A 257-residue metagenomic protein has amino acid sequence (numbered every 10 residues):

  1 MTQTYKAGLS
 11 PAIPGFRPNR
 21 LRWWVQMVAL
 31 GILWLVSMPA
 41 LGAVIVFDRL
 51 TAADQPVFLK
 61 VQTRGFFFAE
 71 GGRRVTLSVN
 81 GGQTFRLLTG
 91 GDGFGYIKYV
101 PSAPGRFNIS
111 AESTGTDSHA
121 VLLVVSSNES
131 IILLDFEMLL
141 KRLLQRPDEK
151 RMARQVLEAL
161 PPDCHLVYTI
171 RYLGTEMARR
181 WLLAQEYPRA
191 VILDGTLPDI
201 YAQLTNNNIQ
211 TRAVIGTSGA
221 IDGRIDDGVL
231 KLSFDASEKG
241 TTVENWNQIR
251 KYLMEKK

Functional and structural regions predicted by a protein language model:
M1-L21: N-terminal secretory signal peptides that target proteins for export/translocation
W23-L30: Sec-dependent signal peptide recognition, specifically the positively charged N-region followed immediately by
S37-M38: N-terminal signal peptide c-region/cleavage motif recognized by signal peptidases
L41-E129: Beta-strand-enriched, solvent-exposed domains that form extended recognition/catalytic surfaces
S130-Q145: Asp-based phosphoryl-transfer active-site loop
I132-L134, L166-Y168, A213-V214: Structural recognition of the beta-strand scaffold that forms the well-ordered cores of secreted hydrolase catalytic
L143-L166, L173-R180, I200-Q203: Short, acidic loop-to-helix structural element flanking the phosphoryl-transfer center in phosphate-processing enzymes
G174-K257: C-terminal cap/substrate-recognition subdomain and adjoining C-terminal extension of metal-dependent phosphatase-like
